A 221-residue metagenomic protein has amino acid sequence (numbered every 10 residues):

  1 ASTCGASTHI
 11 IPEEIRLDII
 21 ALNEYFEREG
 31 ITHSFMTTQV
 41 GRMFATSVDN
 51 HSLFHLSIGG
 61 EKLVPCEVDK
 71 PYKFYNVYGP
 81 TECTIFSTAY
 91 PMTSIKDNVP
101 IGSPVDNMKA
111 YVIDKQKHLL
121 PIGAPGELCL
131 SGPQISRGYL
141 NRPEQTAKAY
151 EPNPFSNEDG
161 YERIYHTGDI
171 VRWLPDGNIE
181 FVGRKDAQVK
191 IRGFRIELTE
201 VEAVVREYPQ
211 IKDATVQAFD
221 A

Functional and structural regions predicted by a protein language model:
A1-T32, Y90: Conserved AMP-binding/adenylation subdomain of ANL enzymes
A6, T32, T38, G60-C66 (+3 more regions): Conserved A3 ("GATE") glycine/threonine-rich loop of ANL adenylate-forming enzymes
I11, M36-T37, I58-G60, V77-P80 (+3 more regions): Short hydrophobic "strand-cap" motifs at the C-terminus of beta-strands
R16-A21, T38-F74, P80, N107: Short gly/Ser/Thr-rich phosphate-binding loop of adenylate-forming enzymes
T32, F54, K212: Short acidic/polar active-site loop segments enriched in Thr and Asp
M43-F44, G59, C66, I85 (+3 more regions): Phosphate- and divalent-cation-binding pockets in alpha/beta enzyme and binding domains that engage nucleotide-derived
N76, P91-A221: AMP-dependent adenylate-forming
